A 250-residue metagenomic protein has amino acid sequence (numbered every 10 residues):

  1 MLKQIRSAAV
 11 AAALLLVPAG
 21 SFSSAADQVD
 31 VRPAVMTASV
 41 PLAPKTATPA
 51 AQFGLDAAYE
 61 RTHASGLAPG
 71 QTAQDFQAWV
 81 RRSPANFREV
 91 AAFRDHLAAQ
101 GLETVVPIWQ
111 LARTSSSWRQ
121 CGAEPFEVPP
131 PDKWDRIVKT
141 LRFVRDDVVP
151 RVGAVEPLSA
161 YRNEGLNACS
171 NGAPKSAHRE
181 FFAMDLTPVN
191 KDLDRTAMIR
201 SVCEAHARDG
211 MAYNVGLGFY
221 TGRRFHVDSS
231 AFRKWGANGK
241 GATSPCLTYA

Functional and structural regions predicted by a protein language model:
L2-A9: Bacterial N-terminal signal peptides that target proteins for export
A11-P18: Bacterial N-terminal signal peptides
G20-S24: N-terminal Sec signal peptide cleavage junction
A26-P33, V40-S65, A91, K175-A250: Catalytic cores and adjacent binding grooves of peptidoglycan-active enzymes
M36-G122, K240-A250: Intrinsically disordered, low-complexity, Pro/Ser/Thr/Asn/Gly/Ala-rich spacer/linker segments adjacent to signal
Q100-V152: Active-site acidic/histidine clusters and adjacent loop/turn architecture that either coordinate catalytic ions
V138-R145, N167, T196-C203: Extracytoplasmic/secreted envelope proteins and their assembly/folding machinery, especially bacterial periplasmic
R142-S170: Extended, low-complexity, intrinsically disordered C-terminal regulatory tails of eukaryotic serine/threonine kinases
